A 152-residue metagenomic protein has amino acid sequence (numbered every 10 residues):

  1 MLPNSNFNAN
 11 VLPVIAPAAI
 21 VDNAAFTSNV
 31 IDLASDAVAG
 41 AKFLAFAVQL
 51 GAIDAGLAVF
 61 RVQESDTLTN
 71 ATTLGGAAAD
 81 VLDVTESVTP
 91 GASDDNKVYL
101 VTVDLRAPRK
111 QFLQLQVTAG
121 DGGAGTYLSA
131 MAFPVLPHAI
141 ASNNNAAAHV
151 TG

Functional and structural regions predicted by a protein language model:
M1-G152: Surface-exposed, low-hydrophobicity beta-strand/loop segments enriched in small/polar/acidic residues
